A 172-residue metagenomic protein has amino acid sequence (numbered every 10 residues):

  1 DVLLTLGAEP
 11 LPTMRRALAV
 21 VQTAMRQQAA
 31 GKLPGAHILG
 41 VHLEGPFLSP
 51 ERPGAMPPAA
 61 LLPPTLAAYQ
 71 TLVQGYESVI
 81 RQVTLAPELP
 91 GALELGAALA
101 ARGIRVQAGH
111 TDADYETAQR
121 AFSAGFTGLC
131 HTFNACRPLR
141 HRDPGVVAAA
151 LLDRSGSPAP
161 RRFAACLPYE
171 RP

Functional and structural regions predicted by a protein language model:
D1-A17, G35-S49, Y76-E88, I104-Q107 (+2 more regions): Divalent metal-dependent hydrolysis catalytic cores, especially in the metallo-beta-lactamase
V2-A68, G91-A100: Active-site loop-helix segments enriched in His/Asp/Glu that coordinate and activate a nucleophilic water at divalent
E9-L11, M56-A59, E88-P90, D114-Y115 (+2 more regions): Short, small-residue-enriched loops and turns at beta-alpha junctions that line or gate enzyme active sites
T23-G31, G75, A97, A149-P158: Alpha-helix-loop-beta-strand connector modules within alpha/beta enzyme cores
A68-L72, L85, Y115-T117, V146: Short, charged beta->alpha transition segments
V73, A100, Q119-F122: Non-catalytic positions within long, well-ordered alpha-helices that form the structural scaffold/packing of enzyme
R105-A118: A short glycine-rich beta-strand->turn/loop micro-motif centered on a GG-aromatic cluster
T117-P172: Active-site-adjacent C-terminal substructures of enzyme catalytic domains
